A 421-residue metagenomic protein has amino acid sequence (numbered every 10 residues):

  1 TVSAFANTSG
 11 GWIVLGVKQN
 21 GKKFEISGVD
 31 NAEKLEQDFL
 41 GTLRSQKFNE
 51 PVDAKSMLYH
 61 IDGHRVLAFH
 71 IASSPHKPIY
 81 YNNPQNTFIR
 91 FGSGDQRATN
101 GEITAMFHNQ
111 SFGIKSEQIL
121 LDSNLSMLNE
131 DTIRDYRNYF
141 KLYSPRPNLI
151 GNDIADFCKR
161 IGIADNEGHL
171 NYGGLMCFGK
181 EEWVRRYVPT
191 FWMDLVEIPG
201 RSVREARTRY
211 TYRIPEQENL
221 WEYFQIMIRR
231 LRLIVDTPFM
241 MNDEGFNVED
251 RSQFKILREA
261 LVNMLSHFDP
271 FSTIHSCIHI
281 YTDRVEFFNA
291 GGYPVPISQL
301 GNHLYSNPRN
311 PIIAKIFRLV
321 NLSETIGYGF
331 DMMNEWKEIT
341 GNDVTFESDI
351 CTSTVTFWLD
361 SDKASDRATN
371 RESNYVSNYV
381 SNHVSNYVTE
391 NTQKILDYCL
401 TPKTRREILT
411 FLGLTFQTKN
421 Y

Functional and structural regions predicted by a protein language model:
T1-K363, K403: Conserved N-terminal catalytic/coupling substructures associated with nucleotide/phosphate chemistry
I228, R232, L412, K419-N420: A general secondary-structure boundary signal
S252-K255, L414-Y421: Short amphipathic alpha-helical interaction segments
D331, Q393, K419-N420: Residue-level marker for well-ordered alpha-helical positions
T352-T392: Conserved alpha/beta core segments of nucleic-acid transaction machinery
N391-G413: Short acidic, hydrophobic short linear motifs in intrinsically disordered regions
